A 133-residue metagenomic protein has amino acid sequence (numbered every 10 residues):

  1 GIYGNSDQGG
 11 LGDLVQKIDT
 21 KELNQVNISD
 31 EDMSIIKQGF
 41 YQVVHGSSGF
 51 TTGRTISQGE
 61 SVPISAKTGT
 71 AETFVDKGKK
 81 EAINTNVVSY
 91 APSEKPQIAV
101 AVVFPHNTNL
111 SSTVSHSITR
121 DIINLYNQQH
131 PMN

Functional and structural regions predicted by a protein language model:
G1-Q25, E31, K37-N133: Active-site beta-strand/loop architecture of penicillin-binding DD-peptidases
